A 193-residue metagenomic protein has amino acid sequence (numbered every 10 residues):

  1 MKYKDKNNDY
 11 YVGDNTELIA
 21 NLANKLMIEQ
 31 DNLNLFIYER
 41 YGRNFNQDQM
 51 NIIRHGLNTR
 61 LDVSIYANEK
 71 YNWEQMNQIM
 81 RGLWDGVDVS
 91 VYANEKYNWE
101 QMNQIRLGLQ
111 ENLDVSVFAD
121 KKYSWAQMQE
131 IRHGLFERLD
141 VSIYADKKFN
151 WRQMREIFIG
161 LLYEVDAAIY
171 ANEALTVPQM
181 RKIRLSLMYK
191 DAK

Functional and structural regions predicted by a protein language model:
K2-K193: General marker for long, soluble alpha-helical cores
